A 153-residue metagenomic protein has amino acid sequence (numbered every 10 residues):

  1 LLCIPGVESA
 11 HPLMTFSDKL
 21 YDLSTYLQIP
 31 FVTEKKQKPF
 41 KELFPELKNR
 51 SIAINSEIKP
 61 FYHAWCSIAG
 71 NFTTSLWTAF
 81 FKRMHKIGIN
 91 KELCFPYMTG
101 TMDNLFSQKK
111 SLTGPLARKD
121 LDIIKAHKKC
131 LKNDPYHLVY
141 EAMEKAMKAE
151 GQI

Functional and structural regions predicted by a protein language model:
L1, M14, Q37, M98-M102 (+1 more regions): Glycine-rich beta-alpha junction loops
L1-D22: Rossmann-like NAD(P)(H) cofactor-binding subdomain of soluble oxidoreductases
C3-A10, P45-I52, I153: Active-site regions of enzymes building and remodeling cell-envelope glycoconjugates
H11, Y62-H63, H127: Histidine-centered active-site/metal-ligand motif
D18, L23, L47-A69, N90-E92: Conserved Rossmann-fold dehydrogenase catalytic segment
L20-F44, H63-T73: Short beta-strand and adjoining strand-loop segment in the mid-core of the Rossmann-like NAD(P)-dependent dehydrogenase
F72-I87: N-terminal glycine-rich phosphate-binding loop for ADP-containing cofactors
E92-I153: NAD(P)-dependent Rossmann-like dehydrogenase/reductase catalytic/cofactor-binding core
